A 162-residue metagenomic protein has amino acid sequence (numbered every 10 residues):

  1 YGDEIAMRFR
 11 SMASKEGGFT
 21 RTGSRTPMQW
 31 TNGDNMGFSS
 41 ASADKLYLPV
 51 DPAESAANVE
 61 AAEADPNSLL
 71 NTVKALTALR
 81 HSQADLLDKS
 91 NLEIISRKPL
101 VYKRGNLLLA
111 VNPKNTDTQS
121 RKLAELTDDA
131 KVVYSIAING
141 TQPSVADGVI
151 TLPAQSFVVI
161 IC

Functional and structural regions predicted by a protein language model:
Y1-S120: Loop/helix patches that line or flank the sugar-binding groove of alpha-linked glycan CAZymes
M28, Y102-R104, S135, V158-C162: Short beta-strand element of the conserved SAM-dependent methyltransferase core
N35-M36, N139-P143: A short acidic, often aromatic-flanked loop/helix-cap motif at beta-alpha or helix-coil junctions that lines enzyme
A53, A62, S135-I136, P153: Compositionally biased, intrinsically disordered low-complexity segments
N91-E93, L100-V101, T141-V145, I150: Short, exposed beta-strand/loop patches in secreted or surface proteins that constitute
L108-L109, D117, G140-Q142, V158: Short, surface-exposed beta-strand/loop "edge" segments at domain boundaries and coil↔beta transitions
D117-N139: Beta-strand-rich binding/interaction modules
V145-C162: C-terminal beta-strand-rich structural cap/linker in extracellular carbohydrate-active enzymes
